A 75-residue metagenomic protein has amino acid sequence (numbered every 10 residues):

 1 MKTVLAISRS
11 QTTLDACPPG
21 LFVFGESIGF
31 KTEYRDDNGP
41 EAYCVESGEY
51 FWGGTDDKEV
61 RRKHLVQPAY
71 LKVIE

Functional and structural regions predicted by a protein language model:
M1, A6, R35, L65-V66: General helical structural elements
M1-C17: Mixed-charge, Lys/Arg-rich low-complexity intrinsically disordered regions
S8-Q11, E49, H64, Y70: N-terminal regions of proteins, emphasizing targeting and processing segments when present
A16-C17, N38, V66: Selective for proline/serine-rich intrinsically disordered segments in cytosolic/nuclear regulatory regions
A16-F24: Amphipathic alpha-helical oligomerization segments
V23-K63: Acidic, low-complexity, intrinsically disordered interaction modules
K58-E75: Low-complexity intrinsically disordered segments
